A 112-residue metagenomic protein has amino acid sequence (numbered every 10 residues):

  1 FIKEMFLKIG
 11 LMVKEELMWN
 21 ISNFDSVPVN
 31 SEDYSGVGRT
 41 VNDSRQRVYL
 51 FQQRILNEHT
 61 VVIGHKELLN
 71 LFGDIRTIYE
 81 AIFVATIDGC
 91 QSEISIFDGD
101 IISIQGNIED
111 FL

Functional and structural regions predicted by a protein language model:
F1-L112: Structured alpha/beta or helical-core interaction and ligand-binding surfaces enriched in interleaved
